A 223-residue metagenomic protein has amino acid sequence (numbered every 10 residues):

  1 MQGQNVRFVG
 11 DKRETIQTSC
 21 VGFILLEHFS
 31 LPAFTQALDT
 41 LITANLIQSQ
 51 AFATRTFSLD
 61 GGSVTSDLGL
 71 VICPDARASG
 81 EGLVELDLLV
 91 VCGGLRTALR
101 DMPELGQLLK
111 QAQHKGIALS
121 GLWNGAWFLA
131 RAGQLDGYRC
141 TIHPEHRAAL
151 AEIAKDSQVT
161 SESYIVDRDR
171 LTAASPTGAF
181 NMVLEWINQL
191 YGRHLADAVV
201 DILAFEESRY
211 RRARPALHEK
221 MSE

Functional and structural regions predicted by a protein language model:
M1-L119, W127-R131, T160-S161, L184 (+3 more regions): Extended, subdomain-level signal for the structured scaffold at the beginning of enzyme domains
T18-C20, R139, D169: Residues that mark the start of a beta-strand
Q36, S66, P74, G137 (+2 more regions): Generic structural "secondary-structure junction" signal
L119-S120, T141, T160, L171: Structural detector of well-ordered beta-strand residues that form the stable sheet scaffold of enzyme domains
W123: Aromatic-residue-lined binding/catalytic grooves and analogous aromatic/hydrophobic interfacial grooves in multimeric
L135-V166, A198-V199: A conserved active-site-flanking secondary-structure segment within enzyme catalytic domains
I153-E185, L190: Amphipathic alpha-helical segments enriched in hydrophobic/aromatic residues interleaved with Lys/Arg
